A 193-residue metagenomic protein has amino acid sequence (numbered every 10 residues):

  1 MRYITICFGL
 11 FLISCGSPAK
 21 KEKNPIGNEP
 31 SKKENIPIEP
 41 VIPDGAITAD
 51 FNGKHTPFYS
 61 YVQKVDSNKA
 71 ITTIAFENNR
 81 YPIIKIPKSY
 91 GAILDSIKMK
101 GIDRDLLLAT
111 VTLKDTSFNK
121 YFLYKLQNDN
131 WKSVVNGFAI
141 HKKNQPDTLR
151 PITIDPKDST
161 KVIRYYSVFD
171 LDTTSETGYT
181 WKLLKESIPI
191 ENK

Functional and structural regions predicted by a protein language model:
I4-L10, C15-T48, K120-K193: Acidic, small-residue rich beta-repeat scaffolds with periodic aromatic anchors
E39-I42, K85-Y90: Surface loop/turn motifs at the tips and blade-to-blade linkers of beta-strand repeat domains
P40-K64: Beta-strand-rich domains and repeat architectures in extracellular enzymes and scaffolds, especially beta-propellers
G53-V62, K100-V111, D158-R164: Acidic/hydrophobic-patterned starts of short beta strands in beta-sheet-rich repeat architectures
K64-N79: Beta-propeller domains
K64-S67, L113-T116, F169-D172: Short glycine/acidic-enriched loop and turn motifs that connect beta-strands
Y81-P87, V135: A short beta-strand motif characteristic of beta-propeller blades
I93-L94, L107-L108, T116-Y121, P146-L149: Short, surface-exposed coil-to-beta transition loops
